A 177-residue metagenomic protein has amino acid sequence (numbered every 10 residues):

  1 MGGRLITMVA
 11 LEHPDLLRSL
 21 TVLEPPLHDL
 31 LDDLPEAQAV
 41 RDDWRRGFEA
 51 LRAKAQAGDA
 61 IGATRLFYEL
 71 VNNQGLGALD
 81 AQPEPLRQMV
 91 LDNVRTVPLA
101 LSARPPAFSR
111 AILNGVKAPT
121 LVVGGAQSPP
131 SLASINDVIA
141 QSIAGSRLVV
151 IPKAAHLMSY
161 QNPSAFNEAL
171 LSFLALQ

Functional and structural regions predicted by a protein language model:
M1-L34: Conserved hydrolase catalytic core segment
M8-D15, D137, Q141, E168 (+1 more regions): Short, well-ordered alpha-helices that flank and scaffold nucleotide-derived cofactor binding pockets
L23-Q56: A catalytic-pocket lid/entrance helix-loop region that shapes and gates access to the active site across common
W44, F48, T64-N72, L101 (+1 more regions): Hydrophobic alpha-helical core bundles mediating ligand binding, dimerization, or RNAP-core interactions
A55, S128, A155-M158: Glycosyltransferase donor-binding loop in the core domain
Q56-T96: Conserved alpha/beta-hydrolase catalytic His-Asp/Glu region
P83-Q141, R147-V150: Conserved serine/cysteine hydrolase catalytic core
A144-Q177: Catalytic active-site module of serine/aspartate enzymes centered on a nucleophile-bearing elbow/loop
